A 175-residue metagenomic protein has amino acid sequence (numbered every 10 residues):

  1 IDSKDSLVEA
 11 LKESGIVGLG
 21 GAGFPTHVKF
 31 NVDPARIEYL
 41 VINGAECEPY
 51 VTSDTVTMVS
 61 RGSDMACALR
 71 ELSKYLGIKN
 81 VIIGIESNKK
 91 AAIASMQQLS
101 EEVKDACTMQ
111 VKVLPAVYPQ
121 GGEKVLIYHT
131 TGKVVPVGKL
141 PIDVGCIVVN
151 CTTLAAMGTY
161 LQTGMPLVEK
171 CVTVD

Functional and structural regions predicted by a protein language model:
I1-I16, P34, K74-I82, Q98-V111: Iron-sulfur (Fe-S) cluster-binding modules
I1-S3, G21, I37, T55: Conserved "landmark" site that anchors the functional core of diverse proteins
D2, E13-G15, T52-S60, V81-E86 (+1 more regions): Flexible, glycine/proline-enriched loop segments at strand-loop-helix junctions that form or flank small-ligand binding
G15-N31: Conserved phosphate/anionic-ligand binding catalytic regions in large, soluble enzymes, centered on
N31-P34, N43-E46, M157: Mobile "lid/hinge" segments at catalytic clefts and subdomain interfaces of large enzymes
L40-D54: Gly-rich Lys/Arg/Thr-decorated short loops/hinges at beta-loop-alpha junctions or inter-strand turns that position
V59-Y75: Histidine-anchored nucleotide/phosphate-binding helix
K79-D175: Hydrophobic alpha-helical positions that pack around
